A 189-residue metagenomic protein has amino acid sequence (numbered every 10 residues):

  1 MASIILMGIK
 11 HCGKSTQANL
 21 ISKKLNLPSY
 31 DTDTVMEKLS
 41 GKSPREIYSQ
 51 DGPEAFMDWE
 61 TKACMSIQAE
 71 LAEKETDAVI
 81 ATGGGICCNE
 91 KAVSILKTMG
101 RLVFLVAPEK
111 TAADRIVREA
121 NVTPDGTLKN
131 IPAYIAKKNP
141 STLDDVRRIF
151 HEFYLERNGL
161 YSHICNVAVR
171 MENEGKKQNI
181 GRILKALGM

Functional and structural regions predicted by a protein language model:
L6: Hydrophobic anchor at the beta1->P-loop junction of P-loop NTPases
I9: P-loop (Walker A) phosphate-binding loop of NTP-binding proteins
C12: ATP-binding Walker
S15: Walker A/P-loop
L20, K24, D77, L143-M189: NTP-dependent small-molecule kinase module
K23-T32: Post-Walker A helix-loop "phosphate-sensing" segment adjacent to the P-loop in P-loop NTPases
T34-K97, L128-K129, A133-N139: ATP-dependent small-molecule kinase phosphotransfer cores that center on conserved nucleotide phosphate-binding segments
M99-E156: A glycine- and Lys/Arg-enriched "phosphate-lid" helix/loop adjacent to the NTP-binding pocket of small-molecule kinases
